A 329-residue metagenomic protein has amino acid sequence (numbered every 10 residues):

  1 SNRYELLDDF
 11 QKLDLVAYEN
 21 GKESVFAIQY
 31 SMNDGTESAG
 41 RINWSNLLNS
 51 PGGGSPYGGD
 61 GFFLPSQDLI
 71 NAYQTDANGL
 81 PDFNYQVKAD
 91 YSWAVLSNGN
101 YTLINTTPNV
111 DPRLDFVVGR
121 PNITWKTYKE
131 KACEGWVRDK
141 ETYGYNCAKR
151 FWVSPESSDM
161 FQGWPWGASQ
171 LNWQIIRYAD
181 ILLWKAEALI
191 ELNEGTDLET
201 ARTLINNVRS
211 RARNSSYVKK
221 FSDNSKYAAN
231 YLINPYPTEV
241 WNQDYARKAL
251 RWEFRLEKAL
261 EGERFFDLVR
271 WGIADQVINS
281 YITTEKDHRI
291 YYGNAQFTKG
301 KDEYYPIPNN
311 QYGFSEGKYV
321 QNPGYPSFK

Functional and structural regions predicted by a protein language model:
S1-N43, N84-K329: Acidic/polar-rich alpha-helix caps and helix-coil junctions
W44-Q74, R138-Y143: Short, cationic low-complexity segments
F63-S66, T75, L80-D82, V87: Core catalytic lobe of class I
